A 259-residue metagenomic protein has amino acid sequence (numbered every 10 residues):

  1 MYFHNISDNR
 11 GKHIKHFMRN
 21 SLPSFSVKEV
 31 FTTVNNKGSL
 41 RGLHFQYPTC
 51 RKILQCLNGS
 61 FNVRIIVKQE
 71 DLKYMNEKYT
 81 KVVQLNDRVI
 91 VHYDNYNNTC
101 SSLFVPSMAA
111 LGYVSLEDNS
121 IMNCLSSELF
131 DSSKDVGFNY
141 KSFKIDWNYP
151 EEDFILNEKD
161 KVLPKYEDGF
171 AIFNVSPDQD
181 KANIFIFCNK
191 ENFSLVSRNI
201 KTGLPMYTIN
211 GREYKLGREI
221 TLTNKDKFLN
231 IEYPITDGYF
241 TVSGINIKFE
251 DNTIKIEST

Functional and structural regions predicted by a protein language model:
M1-N98, N119, S126-F185: Non-catalytic, conserved peripheral segments adjacent to functional cores
N35-L40, P106-M108, G217-E219: Tight coil/turn sites that cap or link beta-strands
Y93-E117: Conserved metal-binding segment of the jelly-roll/cupin
S197-R198, L204-G211, Y233, F240: Change to "...patches in solvent-exposed regions of secreted, membrane-anchored, or virion-exposed structural
I209-N224, D251: Short, solvent-exposed S/T- and G/P-enriched segments that are highly enriched in secreted/extracellular and lumenal
K227-I235: A short, solvent-exposed beta-strand micro-motif common in secreted/extracellular proteins
Y239-I245: Edge beta-strands of extracellular beta-sandwich domains
I245-T259: Extracellular beta-sheet/turn segments enriched in Thr/Pro/Gly and aliphatic residues
